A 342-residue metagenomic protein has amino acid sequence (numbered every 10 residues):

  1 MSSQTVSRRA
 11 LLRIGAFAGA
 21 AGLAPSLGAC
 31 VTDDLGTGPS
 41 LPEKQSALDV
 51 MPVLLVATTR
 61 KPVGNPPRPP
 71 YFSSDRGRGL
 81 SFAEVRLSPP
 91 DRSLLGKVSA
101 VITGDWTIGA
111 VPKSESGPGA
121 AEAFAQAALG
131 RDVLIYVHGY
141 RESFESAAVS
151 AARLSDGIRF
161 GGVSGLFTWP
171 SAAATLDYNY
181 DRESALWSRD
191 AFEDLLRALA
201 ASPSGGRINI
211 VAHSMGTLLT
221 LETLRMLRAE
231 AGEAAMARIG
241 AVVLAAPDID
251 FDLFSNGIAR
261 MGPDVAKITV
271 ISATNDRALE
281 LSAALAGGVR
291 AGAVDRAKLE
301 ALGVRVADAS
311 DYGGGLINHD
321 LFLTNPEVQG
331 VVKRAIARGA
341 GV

Functional and structural regions predicted by a protein language model:
S2-Q4, A10-V31: N-terminal export signals
V31, L35-S114, A121-A123, A127-L129 (+4 more regions): Lipolytic serine-hydrolase domain surface
D132: Alpha/beta-hydrolase fold active-site loops
I135-G139: The conserved beta1-alpha1 loop
S143-E145: Short substrate-entry loop that stabilizes the transition state in hydrolases
A212, G216, T220: Gly/Ala-rich beta-loop-alpha elbow adjacent to hydrolase catalytic centers
